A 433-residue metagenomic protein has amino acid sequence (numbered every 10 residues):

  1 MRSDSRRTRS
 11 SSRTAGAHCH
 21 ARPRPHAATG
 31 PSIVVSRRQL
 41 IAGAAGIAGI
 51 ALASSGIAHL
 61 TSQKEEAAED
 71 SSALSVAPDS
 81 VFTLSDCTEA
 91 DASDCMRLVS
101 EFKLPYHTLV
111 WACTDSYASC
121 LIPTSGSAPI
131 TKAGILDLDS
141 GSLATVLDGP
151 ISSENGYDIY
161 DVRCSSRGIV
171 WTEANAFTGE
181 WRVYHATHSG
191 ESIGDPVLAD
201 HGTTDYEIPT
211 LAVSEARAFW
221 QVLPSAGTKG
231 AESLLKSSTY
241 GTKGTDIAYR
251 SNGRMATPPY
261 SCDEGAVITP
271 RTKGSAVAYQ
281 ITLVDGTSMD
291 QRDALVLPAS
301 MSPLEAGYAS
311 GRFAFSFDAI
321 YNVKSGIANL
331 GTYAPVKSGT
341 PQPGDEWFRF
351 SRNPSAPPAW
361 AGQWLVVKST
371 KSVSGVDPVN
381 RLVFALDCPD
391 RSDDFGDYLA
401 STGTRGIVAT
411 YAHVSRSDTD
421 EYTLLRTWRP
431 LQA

Functional and structural regions predicted by a protein language model:
M1-A15: N-terminal targeting leaders characterized by basic, low-complexity, disordered sequences that direct proteins
A15-G16, H20-V162, R416-A433: N-terminal "mature head" segments of proteins
C19, G46-G49, D137, A256 (+7 more regions): Polar low-complexity intrinsically disordered regions enriched in Ser/Thr and small residues
S71-L104, A128-G149, W181-D200, G227-N252 (+4 more regions): Surface-exposed loop/turn elements that mediate protein-protein interactions on large endomembrane-trafficking
L104-A112, E154-V162, T203-A212, S251-D263 (+3 more regions): Repeated scaffold domains used in trafficking and secretory/extracellular systems, primarily beta-propellers
V110-A266: Long, acidic/polar, low-complexity amphipathic helices and coiled-coil-like
T114-S125, R167-A174, A216-P224, D263-G274 (+3 more regions): Short beta-strand elements that form the blades of beta-propeller/WD-repeat-like and other beta-sheet-rich scaffold
